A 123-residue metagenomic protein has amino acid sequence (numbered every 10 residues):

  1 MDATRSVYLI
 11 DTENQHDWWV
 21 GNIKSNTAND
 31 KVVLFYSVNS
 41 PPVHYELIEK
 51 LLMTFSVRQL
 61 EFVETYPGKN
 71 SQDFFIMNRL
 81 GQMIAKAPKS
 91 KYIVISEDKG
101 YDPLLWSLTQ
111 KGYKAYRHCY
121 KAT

Functional and structural regions predicted by a protein language model:
D2-V7: Extreme N-terminal starter segment of soluble prokaryotic enzymes
L9-D11, S96: Generic enzyme active-site microenvironment
T12-V20: Short acidic, Gly/Ser-rich segments with clustered Asp/Glu that frequently serve as metal-coordination loops in enzyme
W19-G21, Y45-E46: Short, glycine/acidic-enriched capping/hinge loops at junctions between secondary-structure elements
G21-N22, T109: Enriched - but not universal
K24-N29: Short, conserved loop/helix-junction motifs that constitute active-site signature segments in enzyme catalytic cores
K31-V33: Short linear S-[DN]-x-LW-Φ motif typified by the pepsin-like aspartic protease active-site region
F35-T123: Nuclease catalytic cores that cleave nucleic-acid phosphodiester bonds, predominantly acidic two-metal-ion
